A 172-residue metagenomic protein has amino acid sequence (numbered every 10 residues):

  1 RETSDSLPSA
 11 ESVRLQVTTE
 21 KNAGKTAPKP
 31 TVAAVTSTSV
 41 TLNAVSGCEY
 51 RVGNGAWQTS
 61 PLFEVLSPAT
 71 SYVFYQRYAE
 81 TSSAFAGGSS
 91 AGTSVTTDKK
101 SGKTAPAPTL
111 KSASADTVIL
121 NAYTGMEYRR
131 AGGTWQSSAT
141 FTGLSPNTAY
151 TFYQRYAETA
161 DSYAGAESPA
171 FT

Functional and structural regions predicted by a protein language model:
R1, V73-R77, T151-R155: Extracellular recognition modules
D5-T19, S82-D98, A160-T172: Extracellular fibronectin type III
N22-A33, K100-L110: Proline-enriched interdomain boundary motifs that mark the N-terminal boundary and often initiate the first structured
T38-A44, A115-A122: A short beta-strand segment in extracellular, disulfide-stabilized domains
C48-Y50, M126-Y128: Short beta-strand elements bearing conserved aromatic residues within extracellular beta-rich modules
N54-S60, G132-S138: Short beta-strand segments within Ig-like beta-sandwich modules, predominantly Fibronectin type-III
L62-P68, T140-P146: Short, flexible loop/turn segments at beta-strand junctions in immunoglobulin-like and fibronectin type III
